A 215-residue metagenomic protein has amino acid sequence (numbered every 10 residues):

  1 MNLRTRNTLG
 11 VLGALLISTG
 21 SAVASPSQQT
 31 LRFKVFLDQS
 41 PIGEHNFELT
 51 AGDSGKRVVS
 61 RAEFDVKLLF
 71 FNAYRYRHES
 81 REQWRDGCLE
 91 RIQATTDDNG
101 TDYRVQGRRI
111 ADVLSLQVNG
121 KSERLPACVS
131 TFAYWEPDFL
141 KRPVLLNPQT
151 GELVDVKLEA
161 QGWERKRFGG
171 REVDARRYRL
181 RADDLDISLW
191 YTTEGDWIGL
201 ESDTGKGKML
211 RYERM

Functional and structural regions predicted by a protein language model:
M1-V11: Bacterial N-terminal signal peptides that target proteins for export
L3, I17, V23-A24, T150: Long, intrinsically disordered, low-complexity accessory segments associated with secretion and vesicular trafficking
G10-T19: Bacterial N-terminal signal peptides
A24-A111, S115-G120, L125-M215: Acidic, serine/threonine-rich low-complexity disordered tracts
